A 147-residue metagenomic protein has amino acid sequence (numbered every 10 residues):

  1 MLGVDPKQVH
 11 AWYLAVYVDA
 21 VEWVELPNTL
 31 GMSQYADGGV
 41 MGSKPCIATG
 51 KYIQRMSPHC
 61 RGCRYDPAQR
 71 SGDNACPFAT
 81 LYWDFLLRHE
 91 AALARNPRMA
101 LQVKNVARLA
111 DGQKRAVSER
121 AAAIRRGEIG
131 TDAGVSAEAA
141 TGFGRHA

Functional and structural regions predicted by a protein language model:
M1-A147: C-terminal catalytic domain of photolyase/cryptochrome flavoproteins, centering on the FAD-binding pocket
